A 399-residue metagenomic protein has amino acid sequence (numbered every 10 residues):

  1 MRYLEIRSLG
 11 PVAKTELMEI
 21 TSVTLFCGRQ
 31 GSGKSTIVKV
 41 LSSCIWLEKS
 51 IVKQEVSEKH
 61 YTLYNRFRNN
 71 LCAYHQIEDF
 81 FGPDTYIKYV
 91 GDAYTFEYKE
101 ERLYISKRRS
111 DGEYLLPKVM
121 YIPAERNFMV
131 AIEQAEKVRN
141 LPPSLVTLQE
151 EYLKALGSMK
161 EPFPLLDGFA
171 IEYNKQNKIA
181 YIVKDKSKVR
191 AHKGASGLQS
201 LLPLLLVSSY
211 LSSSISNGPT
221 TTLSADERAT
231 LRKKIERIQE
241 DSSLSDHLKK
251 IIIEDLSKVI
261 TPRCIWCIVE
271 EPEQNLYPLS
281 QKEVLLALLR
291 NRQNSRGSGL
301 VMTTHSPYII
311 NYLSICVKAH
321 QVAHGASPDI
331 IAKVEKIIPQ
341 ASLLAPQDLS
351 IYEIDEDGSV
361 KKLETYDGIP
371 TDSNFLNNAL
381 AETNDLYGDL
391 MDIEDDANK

Functional and structural regions predicted by a protein language model:
M1-S42: Pre-Walker A-like glycine/lysine-rich segment at the N-terminus of P-loop NTPase domains
Y3-R7, L41, I45-C267, Q340-Y352 (+1 more regions): Phosphate-coordinating catalytic segments in nucleotide- and nucleic-acid-processing enzymes
T15-T21, V183-K184, K258-R263, R290-R296: Phosphate-binding P-loop
E270-P272: Walker B catalytic acidic pair
Y277-P278: Conserved D-loop-proximal element of ABC-family nucleotide-binding domains
E283-L288: Conserved hydrophobic alpha-helix in the ABC-type ATPase nucleotide-binding domain
